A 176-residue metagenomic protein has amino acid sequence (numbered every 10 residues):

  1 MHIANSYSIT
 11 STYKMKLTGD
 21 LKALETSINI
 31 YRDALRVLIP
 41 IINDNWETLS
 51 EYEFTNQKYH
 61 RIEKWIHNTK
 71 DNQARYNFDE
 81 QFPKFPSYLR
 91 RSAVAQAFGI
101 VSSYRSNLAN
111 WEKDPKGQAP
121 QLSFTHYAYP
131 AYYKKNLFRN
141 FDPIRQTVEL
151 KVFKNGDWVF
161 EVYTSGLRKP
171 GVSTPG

Functional and structural regions predicted by a protein language model:
M1-G176: Nucleic-acid substrate recognition interfaces
